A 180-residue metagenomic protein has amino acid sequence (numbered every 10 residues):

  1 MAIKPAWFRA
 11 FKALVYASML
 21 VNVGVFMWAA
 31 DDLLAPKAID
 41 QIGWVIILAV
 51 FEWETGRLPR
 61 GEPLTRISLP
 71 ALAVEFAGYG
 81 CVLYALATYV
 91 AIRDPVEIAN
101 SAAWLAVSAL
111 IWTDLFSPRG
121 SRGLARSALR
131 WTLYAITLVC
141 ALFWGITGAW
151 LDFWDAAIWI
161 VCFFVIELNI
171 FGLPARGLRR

Functional and structural regions predicted by a protein language model:
M1-E62, R180: N-terminal topogenic module of multi-pass integral membrane proteins
A2-S18, P63-Y79, S117-I136, G177-R180: Cytoplasm-facing juxtamembrane segments at the starts of transmembrane helices in multi-pass membrane proteins
A17-D32, F76-I92, Y134-T147: Hydrophobic alpha-helical transmembrane segments and adjacent interfacial helices in integral membrane proteins
W28-I42, T88-A102, G145-A157: Membrane-helix interface and helix-disruption motif detector
I42-F51, A103-I111, I158-N169: Hydrophobic cores of alpha-helical transmembrane segments in multi-pass inner/ER membrane proteins, independent
W53-E62, T113-G120, I170-P174: C-terminal ends of transmembrane helices
Y79-T132: Membrane-proximal helix-loop-helix units in multi-pass membrane proteins
D114, Y134-R180: C-terminal transmembrane-bundle signature of multipass membrane proteins, characterized by strong activation on
